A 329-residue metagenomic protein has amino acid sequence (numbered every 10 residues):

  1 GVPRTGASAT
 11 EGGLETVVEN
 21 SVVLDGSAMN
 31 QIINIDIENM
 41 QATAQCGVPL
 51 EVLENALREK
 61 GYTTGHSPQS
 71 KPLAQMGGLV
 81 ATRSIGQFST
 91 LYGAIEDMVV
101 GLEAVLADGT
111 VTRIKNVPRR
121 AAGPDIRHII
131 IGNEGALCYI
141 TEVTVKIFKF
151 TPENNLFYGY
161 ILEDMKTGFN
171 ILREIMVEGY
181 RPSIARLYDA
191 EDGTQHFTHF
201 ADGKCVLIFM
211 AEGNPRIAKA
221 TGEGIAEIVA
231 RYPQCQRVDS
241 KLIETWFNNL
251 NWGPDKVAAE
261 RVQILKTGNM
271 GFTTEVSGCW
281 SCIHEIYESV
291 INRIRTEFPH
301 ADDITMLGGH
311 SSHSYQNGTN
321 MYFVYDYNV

Functional and structural regions predicted by a protein language model:
G1-M29: Glycine-rich N-terminal segment of FAD-binding domains in flavoprotein oxidoreductases, spanning the beta-loop-helix
G1-V2, V23, T43, G65 (+1 more regions): Structural detector of well-ordered beta-strand residues that form the stable sheet scaffold of enzyme domains
T5-A7, Q69, L187-A190: Short, ordered loop/turn segments at secondary-structure junctions
T10-E11, V23-D25, L137-T141, A218-T221: Short, acidic (Asp/Glu-rich) active-site segment that either coordinates a divalent metal cofactor
L14, N34, S311-H313: Replace "in large, NTP-powered and nucleic-acid-processing enzymes" with "in large, NTP-powered factors and other
V22, V100-A104, H128-G132, C138-I147 (+4 more regions): Short beta-strand elements
N30-R186: FAD-binding subdomain of flavoenzyme oxidoreductases
L162, F169-V329: C-terminal substrate-recognition/cap domain of FAD-linked oxidoreductases
